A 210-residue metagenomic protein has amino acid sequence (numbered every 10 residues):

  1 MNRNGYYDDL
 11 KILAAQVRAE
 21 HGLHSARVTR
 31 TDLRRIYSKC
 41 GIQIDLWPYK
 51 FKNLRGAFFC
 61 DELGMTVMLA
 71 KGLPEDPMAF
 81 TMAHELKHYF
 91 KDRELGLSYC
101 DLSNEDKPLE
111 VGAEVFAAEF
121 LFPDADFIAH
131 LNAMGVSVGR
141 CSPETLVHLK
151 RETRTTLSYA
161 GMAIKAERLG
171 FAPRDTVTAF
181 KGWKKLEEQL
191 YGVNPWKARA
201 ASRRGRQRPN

Functional and structural regions predicted by a protein language model:
M1-N210: Active-site hotspot residues in diverse enzymes, especially metal/ion-binding acidic/histidine motifs
